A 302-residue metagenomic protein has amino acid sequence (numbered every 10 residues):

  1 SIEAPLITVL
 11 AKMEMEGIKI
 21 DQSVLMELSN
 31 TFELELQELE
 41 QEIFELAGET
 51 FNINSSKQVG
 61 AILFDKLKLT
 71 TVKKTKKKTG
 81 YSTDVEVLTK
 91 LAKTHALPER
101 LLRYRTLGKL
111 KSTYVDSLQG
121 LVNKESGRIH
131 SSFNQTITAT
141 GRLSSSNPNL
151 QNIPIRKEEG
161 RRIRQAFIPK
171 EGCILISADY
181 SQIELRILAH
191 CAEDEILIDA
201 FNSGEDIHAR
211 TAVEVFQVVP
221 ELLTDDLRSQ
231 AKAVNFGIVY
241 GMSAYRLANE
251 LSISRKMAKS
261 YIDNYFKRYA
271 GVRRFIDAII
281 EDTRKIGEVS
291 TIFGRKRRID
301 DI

Functional and structural regions predicted by a protein language model:
S1-I2, S181, N202, L223-Q230: Structural motif
S1-R156, I168, I174, S181-E184 (+5 more regions): Conserved "right-hand" nucleotidyltransferase catalytic core of DNA-directed polymerases
P5-T8, R186, V234, R297: Active-site phosphate/pyrophosphate-handling residues
A47-T50, E281, F293-I302: Short, intrinsically disordered, charge-balanced linker/junction segments flanking boundaries in proteins
Q135-P220: Function-dense linear segments that define catalytic or interfacial modules in macromolecule-processing proteins
R161, L185-R186, H190, A209-R210 (+5 more regions): Feature representing long, continuous alpha-helical segments
F201-N202, T211, Q217, F275-K296: Long, charged amphipathic helices and adjacent flexible linkers at domain junctions
A209, P220-N249, I253-I262: Structured DNA-binding interfaces in DNA transaction proteins
